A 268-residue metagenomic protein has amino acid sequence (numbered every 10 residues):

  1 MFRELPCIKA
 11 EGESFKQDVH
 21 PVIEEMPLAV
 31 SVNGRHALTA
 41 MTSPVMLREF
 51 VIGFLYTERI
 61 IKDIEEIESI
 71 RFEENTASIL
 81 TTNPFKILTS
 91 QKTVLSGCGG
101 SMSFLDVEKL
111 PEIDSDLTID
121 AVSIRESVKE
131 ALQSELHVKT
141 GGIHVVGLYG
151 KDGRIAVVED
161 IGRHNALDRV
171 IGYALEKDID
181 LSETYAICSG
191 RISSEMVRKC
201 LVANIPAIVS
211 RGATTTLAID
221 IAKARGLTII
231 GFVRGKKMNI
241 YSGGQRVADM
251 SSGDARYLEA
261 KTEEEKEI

Functional and structural regions predicted by a protein language model:
M1-K151, I155-V157: Intrinsically disordered, low-complexity regions enriched in acidic/Ser/Thr/Pro/Gln residues
F2, L110, E135, V157-N165 (+3 more regions): Short acidic/polar alpha-helix capping motifs at helix-coil junctions
G53, R59, G141-G142, G162 (+3 more regions): Glycine-centered flexibility sites
Q133, G142-D180, M250-D254: N-terminal-biased segments
Y149-G150, Y241-G243: Short beta-strand-to-turn element immediately C-terminal to the catalytic PLP-Schiff-base lysine in fold type I
H164-I240, D249-S252: Feature captures the catalytic cores and cofactor-binding loops of soluble hydro-lyases/lyases that act on carboxylate
A260-I268: Long, low-complexity, intrinsically disordered segments
